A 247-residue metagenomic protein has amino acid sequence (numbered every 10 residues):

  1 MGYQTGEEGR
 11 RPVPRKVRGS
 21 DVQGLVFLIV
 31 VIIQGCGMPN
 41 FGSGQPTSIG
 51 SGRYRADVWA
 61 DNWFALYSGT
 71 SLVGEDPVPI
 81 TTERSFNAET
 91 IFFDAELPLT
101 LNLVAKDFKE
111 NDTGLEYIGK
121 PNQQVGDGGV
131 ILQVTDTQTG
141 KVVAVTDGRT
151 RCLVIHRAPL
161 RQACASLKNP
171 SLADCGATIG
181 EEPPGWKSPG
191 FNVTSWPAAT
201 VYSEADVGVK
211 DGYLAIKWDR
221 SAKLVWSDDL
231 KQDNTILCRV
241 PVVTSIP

Functional and structural regions predicted by a protein language model:
G9, P14-L25: Bacterial N-terminal signal peptides that target proteins for export
L25-G35: Bacterial N-terminal signal peptides
G37-G74, F86-P247: Beta-strand-rich recognition domains
D76-E83: Short beta-strand segments within Ig-like beta-sandwich modules, predominantly Fibronectin type-III
